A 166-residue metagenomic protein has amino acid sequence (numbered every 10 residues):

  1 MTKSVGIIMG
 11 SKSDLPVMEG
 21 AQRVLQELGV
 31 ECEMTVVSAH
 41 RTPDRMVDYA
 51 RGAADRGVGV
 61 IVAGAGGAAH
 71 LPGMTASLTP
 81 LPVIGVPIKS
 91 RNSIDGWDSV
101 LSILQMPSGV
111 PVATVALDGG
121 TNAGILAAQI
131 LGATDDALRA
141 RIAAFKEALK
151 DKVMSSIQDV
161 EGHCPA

Functional and structural regions predicted by a protein language model:
M1, A53-D55, A76-L78, I103-S108: Solvent-exposed alpha-helices and their adjacent loops that cap or buttress functional pockets in soluble metabolic
K3, M9-P16, G20, D95-A166: C-terminal binding/interaction regions
K3-R41: Glycine-rich phosphate/diphosphate-binding loop of Rossmann-like nucleotide-binding domains
S4-I7, E33, G59-I61, L81-G85 (+2 more regions): Structural motif
K12, V37-A39, G66-G67, I88-R91 (+1 more regions): Short, ordered loop/turn segments at secondary-structure junctions
A21-E27, R51, L78-P80, Q129-L131: Short, solvent-exposed amphipathic alpha-helical segments in soluble enzyme and RNA/protein-processing domains
M34-D55: N-terminal beta-loop-helix "entrance" segment that forms/cooperates in small-molecule cofactor or anionic ligand
Y49-I88: Glycine-rich phosphate-binding loop
